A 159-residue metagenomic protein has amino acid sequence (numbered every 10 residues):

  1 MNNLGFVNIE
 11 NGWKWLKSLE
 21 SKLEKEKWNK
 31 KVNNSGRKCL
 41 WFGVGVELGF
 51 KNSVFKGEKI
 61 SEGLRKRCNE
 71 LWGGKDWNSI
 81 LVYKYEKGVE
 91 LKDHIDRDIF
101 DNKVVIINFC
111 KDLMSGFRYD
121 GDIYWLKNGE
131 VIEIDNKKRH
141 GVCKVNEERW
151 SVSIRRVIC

Functional and structural regions predicted by a protein language model:
M1-C159: Non-heme Fe(II) oxygenase metal-center motifs and adjacent flexible, charged/small-residue loops
